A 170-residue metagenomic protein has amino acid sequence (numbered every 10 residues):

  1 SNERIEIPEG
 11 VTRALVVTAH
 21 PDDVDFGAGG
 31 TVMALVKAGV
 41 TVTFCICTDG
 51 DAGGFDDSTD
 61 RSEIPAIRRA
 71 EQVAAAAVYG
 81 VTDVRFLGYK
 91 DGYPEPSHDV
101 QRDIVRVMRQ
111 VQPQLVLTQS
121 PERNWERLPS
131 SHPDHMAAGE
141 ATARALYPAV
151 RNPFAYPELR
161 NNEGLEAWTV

Functional and structural regions predicted by a protein language model:
S1-Q112: Active-site rim/loop-helix segments in enzyme catalytic domains that contact anionic ligands
S1-V17, E95-V170: Metal-dependent de-N-acetylase/amidase catalytic core
